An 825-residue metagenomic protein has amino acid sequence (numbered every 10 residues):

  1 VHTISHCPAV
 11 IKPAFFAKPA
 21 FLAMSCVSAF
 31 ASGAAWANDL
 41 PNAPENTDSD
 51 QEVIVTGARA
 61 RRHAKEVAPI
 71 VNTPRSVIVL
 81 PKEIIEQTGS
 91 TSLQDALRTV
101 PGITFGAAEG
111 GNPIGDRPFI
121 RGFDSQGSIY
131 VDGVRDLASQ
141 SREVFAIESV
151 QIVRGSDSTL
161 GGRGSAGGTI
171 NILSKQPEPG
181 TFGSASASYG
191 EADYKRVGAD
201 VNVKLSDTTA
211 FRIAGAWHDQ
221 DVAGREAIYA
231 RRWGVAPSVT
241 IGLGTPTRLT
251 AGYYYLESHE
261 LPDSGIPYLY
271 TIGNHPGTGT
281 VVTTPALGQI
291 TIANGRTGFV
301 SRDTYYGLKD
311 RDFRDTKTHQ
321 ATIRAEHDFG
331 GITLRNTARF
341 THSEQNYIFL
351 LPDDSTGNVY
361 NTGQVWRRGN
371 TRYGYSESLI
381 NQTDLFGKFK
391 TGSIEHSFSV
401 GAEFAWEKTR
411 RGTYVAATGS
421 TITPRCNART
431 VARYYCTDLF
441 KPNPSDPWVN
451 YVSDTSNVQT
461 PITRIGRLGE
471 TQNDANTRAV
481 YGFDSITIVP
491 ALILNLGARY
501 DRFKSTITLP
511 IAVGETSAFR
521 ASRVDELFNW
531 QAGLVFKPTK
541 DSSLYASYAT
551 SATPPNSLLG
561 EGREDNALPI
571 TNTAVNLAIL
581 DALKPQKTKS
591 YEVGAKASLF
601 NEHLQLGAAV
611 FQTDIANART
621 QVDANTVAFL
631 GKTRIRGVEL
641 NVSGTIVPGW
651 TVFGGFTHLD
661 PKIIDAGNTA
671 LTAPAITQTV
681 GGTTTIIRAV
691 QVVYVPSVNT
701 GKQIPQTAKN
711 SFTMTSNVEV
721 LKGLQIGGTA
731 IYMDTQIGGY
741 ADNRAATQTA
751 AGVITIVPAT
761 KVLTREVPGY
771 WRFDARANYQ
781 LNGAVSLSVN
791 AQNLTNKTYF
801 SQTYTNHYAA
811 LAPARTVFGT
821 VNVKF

Functional and structural regions predicted by a protein language model:
V1-S90, Q94-V100: N-terminal Sec signal peptide and the immediately downstream disordered periplasmic leader that contains the TonB box
I4, Y732-R744, N778-F825: C-terminal beta-signal and adjacent terminal beta-strands/loops of Gram-negative outer-membrane beta-barrel proteins
V77-V79, Q87, T99, E109-G110 (+1 more regions): Periplasmic plug
F145-E148, T159-P237, L243-T247, H319 (+1 more regions): Outer-membrane beta-barrel translocator/receptor signature
H218-A223, V235-G242, P246-R324, E344-S376 (+4 more regions): Acidic/polar loop-and-plug regions of large Gram-negative outer-membrane beta-barrel proteins
T240-G244, S376, E395-E407, G469-T613 (+4 more regions): Structural signature of Gram-negative outer-membrane beta-barrels, strongest in the C-terminal barrel of TonB-dependent
R324-D328, I332-R339, Q345-F349, Y545 (+1 more regions): Membrane-embedded beta-barrel scaffold of Gram-negative outer-membrane proteins
H603, V610-D614, F629-A745, T795: Gram-negative outer-membrane beta-barrel transporters
